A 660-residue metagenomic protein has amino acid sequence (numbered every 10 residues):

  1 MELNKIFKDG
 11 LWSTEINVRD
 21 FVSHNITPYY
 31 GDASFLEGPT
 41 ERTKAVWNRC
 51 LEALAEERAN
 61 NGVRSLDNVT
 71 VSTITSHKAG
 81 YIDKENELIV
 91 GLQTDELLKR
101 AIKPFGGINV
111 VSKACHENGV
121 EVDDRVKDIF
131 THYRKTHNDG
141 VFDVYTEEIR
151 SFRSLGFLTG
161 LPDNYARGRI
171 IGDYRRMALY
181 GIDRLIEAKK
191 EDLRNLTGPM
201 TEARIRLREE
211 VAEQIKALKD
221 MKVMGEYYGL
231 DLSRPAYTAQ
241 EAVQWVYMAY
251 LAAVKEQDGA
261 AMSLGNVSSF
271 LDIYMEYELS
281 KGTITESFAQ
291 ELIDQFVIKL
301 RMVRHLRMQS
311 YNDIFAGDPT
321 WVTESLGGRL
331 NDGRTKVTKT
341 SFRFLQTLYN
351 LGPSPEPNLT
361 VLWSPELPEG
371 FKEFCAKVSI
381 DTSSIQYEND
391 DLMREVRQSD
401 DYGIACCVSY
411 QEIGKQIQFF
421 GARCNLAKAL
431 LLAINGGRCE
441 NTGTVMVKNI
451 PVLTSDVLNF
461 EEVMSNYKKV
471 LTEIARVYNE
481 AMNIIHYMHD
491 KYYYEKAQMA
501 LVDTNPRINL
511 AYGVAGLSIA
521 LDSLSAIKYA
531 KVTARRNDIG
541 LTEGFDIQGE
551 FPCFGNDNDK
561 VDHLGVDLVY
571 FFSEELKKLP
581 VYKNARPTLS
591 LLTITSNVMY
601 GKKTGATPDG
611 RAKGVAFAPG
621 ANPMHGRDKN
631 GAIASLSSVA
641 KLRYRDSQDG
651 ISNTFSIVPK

Functional and structural regions predicted by a protein language model:
E2-K660: Conserved catalytic cores of very large enzyme subunits
